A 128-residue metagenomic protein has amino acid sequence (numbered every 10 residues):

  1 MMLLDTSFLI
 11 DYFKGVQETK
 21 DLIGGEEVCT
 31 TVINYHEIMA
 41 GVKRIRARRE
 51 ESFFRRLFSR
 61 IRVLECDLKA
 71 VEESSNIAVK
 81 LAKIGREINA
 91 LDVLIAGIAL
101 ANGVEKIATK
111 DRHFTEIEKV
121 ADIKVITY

Functional and structural regions predicted by a protein language model:
M1-T30, N34, A40-R56: Short, well-structured N-terminal submotif of metal-dependent ribonuclease cores
L4, T30, E65-L68, A90 (+1 more regions): Short beta-strand scaffold positions
D5-T6, I38, S74, A99: Generic structural signal for small/hydrophobic residues in well-ordered secondary structure, especially within
F8-L9, A70, L94-I95, H113-F114: Alpha-helix capping/helix-boundary segments
K20-G24, F114-V120: Short loop/helix-cap segments at secondary-structure boundaries that form the rim of catalytic
F58-S59, C66, I117-Y128: Internal alpha/beta domain cores that form substrate/cofactor-binding pockets in large enzymes and binding proteins
R60-I84: Acidic catalytic patch
N89-E105: Acidic, metal-associated active-site segment
